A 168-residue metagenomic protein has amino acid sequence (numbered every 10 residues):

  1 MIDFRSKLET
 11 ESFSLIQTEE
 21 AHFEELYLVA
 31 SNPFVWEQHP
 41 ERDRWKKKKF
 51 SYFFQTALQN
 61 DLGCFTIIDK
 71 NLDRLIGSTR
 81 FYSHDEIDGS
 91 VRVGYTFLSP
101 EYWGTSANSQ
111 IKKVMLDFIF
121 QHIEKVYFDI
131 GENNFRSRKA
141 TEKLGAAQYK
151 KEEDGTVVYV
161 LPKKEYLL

Functional and structural regions predicted by a protein language model:
M1-G104, K113, F118, K125 (+2 more regions): GNAT-family acyltransferases
A107-N108: Glycine-rich acyl-CoA binding loop
N133-K150: Conserved active-site alpha-helix within GNAT-family acetyltransferase domains
